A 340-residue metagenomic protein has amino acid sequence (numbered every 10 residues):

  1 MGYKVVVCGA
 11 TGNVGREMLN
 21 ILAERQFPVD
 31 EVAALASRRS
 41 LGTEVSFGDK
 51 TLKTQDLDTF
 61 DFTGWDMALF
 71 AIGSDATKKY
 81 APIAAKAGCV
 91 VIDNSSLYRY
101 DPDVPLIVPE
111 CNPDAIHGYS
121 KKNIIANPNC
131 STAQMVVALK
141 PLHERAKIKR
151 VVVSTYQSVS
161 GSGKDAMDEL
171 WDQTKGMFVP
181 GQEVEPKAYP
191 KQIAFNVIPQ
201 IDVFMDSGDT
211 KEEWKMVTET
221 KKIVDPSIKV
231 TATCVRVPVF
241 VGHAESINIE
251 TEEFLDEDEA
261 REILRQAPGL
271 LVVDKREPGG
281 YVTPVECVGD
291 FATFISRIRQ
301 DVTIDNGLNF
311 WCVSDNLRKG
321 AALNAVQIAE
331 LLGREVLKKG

Functional and structural regions predicted by a protein language model:
M1-I193, K229, E262, R276 (+5 more regions): N-terminal Rossmann-like NAD(P) cofactor-binding subdomain of oxidoreductases, focused on the glycine-rich
L19, V217-K221, R261, R265: Generic solvent-exposed, charged/amphipathic alpha-helical segments that serve as macromolecular interface scaffolds
R38-S40, C130-S131, T155-S162, V197-F204 (+2 more regions): Glycine-rich beta-alpha junction loops
Y119-A126, N196-S207, F310-C312: Helix-loop-beta segment of a Rossmann-like dinucleotide-binding subdomain
N123-Q134, G208-V217, K222, L317-N324: A glycine-rich, Thr/Ser-enriched phosphate-binding loop motif common to dinucleotide/cofactor-binding enzymes
P190-F240: Oxyanion-binding "anion nests"
I228-G340: C-terminal active-site/capping subdomain that shapes the small-molecule cofactor and substrate pocket of enzyme
